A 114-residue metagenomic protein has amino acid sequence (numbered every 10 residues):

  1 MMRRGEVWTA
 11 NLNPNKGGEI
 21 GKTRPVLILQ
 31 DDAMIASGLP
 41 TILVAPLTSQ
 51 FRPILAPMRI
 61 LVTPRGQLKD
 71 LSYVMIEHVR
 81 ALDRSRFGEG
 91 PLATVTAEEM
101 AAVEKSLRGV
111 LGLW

Functional and structural regions predicted by a protein language model:
M1-W114: Conserved functional hotspots at enzyme active or ligand-binding sites that engage polyanionic ligands
